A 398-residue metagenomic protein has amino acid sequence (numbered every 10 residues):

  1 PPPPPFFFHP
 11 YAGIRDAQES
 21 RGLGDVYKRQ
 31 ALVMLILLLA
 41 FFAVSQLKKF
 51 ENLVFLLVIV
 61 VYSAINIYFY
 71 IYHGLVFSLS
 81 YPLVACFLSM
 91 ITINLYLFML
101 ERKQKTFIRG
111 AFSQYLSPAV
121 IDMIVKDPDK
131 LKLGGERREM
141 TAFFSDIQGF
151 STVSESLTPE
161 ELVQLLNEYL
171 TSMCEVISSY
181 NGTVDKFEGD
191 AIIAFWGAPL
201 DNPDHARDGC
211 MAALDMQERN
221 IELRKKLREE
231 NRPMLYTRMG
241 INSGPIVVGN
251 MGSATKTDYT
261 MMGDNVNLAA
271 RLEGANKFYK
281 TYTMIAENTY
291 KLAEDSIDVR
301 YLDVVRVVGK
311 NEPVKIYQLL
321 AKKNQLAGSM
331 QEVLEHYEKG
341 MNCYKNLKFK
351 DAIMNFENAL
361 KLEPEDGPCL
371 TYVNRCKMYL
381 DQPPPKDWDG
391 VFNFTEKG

Functional and structural regions predicted by a protein language model:
P2, Y11-Y27: Short, small-residue-biased leader/transition segments that mark boundaries at the very start of proteins
D25-Y115: Transmembrane alpha-helices and their extracellular/periplasmic helix-loop junctions in integral membrane proteins
R102-G134: Membrane-proximal helical linkers
K130-D215, K256-Y259: Catalytic NTP-binding/metal-coordinating core of nucleotidyl cyclase/transferase enzymes
L166-G182, A198-M239, S243, D264-K277 (+1 more regions): Alpha-helical scaffold within the catalytic cores of cyclic-nucleotide enzymes
I246-V248, K277-N346, E357-N358, E363-P368 (+1 more regions): Cytosolic regulatory/linker segments at or just downstream of nucleotide-handling modules in signal-transduction
P385-G398: Intrinsically disordered, low-complexity, charge-biased linker/tail regions
